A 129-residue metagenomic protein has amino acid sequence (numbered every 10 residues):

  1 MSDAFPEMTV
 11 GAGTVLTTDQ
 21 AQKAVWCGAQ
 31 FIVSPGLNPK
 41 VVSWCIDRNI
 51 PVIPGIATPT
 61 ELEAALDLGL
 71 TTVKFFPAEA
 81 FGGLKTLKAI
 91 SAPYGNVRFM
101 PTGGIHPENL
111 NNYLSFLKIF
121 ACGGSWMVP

Functional and structural regions predicted by a protein language model:
A4-M8, W26-I32, D47-I53, D67-T72 (+2 more regions): Glycine-enriched alpha-helix->loop->beta-strand junction motifs that scaffold or abut catalytic
M8-L16, A29-L37, P51-T58, L62 (+2 more regions): Catalytic beta/alpha-barrel core
A12-G13, P101-I105, C122-W126: Glycine-rich beta-strand-to-loop/alpha-helix junction loops that act as flexible
T17-C27, T60-L68, K85, S91-A92 (+1 more regions): Catalytic cores of alpha/beta
F31, P35-V41, K74-L84, K118-P129: Glycine-rich phosphate-binding active-site loops on the catalytic face of alpha/beta enzymes
F76-P77, V97-G104, N109: Short, glycine/charged-rich beta-strand-loop motifs at protein surfaces that mediate ligand recognition and catalysis
